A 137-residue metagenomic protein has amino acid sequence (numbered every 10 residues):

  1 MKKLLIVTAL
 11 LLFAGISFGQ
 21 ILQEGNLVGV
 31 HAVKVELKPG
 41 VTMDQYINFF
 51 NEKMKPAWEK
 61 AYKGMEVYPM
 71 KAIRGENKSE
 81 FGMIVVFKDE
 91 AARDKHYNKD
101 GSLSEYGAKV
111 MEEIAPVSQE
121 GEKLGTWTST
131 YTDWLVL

Functional and structural regions predicted by a protein language model:
M1-L4, G19-Q20: Positively charged n-region of N-terminal signal peptides that target proteins for export
L4-A14: Sec-dependent N-terminal signal peptides
Q20-L27: Cleaved targeting-peptide boundary
L27-G40: Acidic/histidine-rich, surface-exposed loop or edge segments in extracytoplasmic proteins
V30, K78-F81: Short, surface-exposed coil-to-beta transition loops
E36, I84-V86: Short hydrophobic/aromatic beta-strand micro-patches that form the beta-sheet surface supporting nucleotide- or nucleic
V41-Y46, R93-K95: Short, conserved charged micro-motifs
E52, P56-Y68, N77, V86-L135: An amphipathic, aromatic/His-enriched active-site/gating alpha helix that lines ligand/cofactor pockets
